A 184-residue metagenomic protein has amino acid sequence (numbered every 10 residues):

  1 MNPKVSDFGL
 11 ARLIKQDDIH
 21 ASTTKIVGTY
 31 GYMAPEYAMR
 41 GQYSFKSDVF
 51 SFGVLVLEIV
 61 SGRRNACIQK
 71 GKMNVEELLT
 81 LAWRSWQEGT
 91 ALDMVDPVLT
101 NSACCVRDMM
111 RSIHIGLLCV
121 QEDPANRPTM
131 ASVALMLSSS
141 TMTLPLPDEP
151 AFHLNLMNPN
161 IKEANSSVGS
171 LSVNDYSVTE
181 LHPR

Functional and structural regions predicted by a protein language model:
K4-D7: Pre-DFG segment of protein kinase catalytic domains
L10-R12: Activation segment
A21-Y37: Conserved activation segment of eukaryotic-like protein kinases, specifically the C-terminal portion of the activation
M39-F45: Activation segment
D48: Conserved catalytic-loop aspartate of Hanks-type protein kinases
G62, E88: Flexible loop/cap residues within protein kinase catalytic domains
K72-M73, L92, V98-R184: Intrinsically disordered, low-complexity cytosolic regulatory tails and linkers adjacent to catalytic/signaling modules
